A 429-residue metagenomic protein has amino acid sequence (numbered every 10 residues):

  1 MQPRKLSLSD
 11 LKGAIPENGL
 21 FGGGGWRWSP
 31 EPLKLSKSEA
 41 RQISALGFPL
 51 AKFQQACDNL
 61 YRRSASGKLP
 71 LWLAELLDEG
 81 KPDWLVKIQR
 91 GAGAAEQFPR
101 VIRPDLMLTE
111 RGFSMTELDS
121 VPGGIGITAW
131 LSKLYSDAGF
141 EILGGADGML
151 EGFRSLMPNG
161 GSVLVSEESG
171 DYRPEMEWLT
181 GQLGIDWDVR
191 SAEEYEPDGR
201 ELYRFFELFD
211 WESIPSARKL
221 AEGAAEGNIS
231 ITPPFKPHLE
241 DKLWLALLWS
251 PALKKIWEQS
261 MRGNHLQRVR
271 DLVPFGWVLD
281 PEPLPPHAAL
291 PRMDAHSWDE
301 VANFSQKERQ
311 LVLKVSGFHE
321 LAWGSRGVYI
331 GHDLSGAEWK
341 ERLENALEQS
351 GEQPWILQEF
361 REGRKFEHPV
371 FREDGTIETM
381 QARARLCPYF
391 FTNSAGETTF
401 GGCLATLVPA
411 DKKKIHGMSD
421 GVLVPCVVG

Functional and structural regions predicted by a protein language model:
M1-G429: Preference for protein termini
